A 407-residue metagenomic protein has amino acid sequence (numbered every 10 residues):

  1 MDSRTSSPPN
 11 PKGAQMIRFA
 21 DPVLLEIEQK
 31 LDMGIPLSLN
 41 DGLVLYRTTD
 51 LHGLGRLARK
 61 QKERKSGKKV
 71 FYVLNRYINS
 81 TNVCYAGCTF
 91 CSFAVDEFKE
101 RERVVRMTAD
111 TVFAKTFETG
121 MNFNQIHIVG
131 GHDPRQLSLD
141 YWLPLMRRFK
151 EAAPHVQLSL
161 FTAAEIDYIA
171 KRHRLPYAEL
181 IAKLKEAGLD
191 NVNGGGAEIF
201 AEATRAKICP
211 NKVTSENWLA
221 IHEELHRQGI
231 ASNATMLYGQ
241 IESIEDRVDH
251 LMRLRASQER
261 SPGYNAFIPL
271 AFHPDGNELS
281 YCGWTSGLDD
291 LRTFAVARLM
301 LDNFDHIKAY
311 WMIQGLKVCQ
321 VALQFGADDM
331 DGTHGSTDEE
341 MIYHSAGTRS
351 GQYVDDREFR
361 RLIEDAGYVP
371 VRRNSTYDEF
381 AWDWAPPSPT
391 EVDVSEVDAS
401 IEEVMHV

Functional and structural regions predicted by a protein language model:
D2-H52, M252, Q258-V407: Auxiliary Fe-S-binding modules of radical SAM enzymes
E28-S38, R47-L57, R64-F71, N82 (+2 more regions): N-terminal glycine-rich anion-binding loops that anchor highly charged ligand groups
G34, A58, C88, I128 (+5 more regions): Conserved, mostly hydrophobic/aromatic
G42-Y46, N75-I78, G130-R135, Y238-I241 (+1 more regions): Conserved short loop/turn motifs at secondary-structure junctions
R64-S66, V70-T111: Canonical Radical SAM [4Fe-4S] cluster-binding loop centered on the CxxxCxxC motif and its immediate flanking residues
V70, C91-A94, M146-I169, D290-W311: Mobile, glycine- and charge-enriched loop segments and immediately flanking short secondary-structure elements within
V70-R76, N124-I126, L158-T162, V192-G194 (+4 more regions): Hydrophobic faces of well-ordered beta-strands that scaffold small-molecule active sites in alpha/beta enzyme cores
V95-T235, Q240-D249, R253-A256: Conserved Radical SAM active-site core
